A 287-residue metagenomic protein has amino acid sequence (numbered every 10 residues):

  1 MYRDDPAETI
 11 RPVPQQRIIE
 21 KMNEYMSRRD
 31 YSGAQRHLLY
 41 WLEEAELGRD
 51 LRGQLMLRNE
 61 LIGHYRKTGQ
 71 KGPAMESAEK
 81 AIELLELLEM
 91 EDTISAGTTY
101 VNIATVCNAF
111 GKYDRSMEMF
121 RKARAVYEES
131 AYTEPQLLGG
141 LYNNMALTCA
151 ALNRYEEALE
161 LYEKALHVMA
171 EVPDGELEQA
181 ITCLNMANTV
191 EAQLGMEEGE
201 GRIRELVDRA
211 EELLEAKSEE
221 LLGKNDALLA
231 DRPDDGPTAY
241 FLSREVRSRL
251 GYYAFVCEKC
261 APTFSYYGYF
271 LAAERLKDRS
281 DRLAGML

Functional and structural regions predicted by a protein language model:
Y2-D5, D30-A45, A78-E83, L206-A210: Amphipathic alpha-helices of TPR/Sel1-like and other helical repeat/solenoid scaffolds
D5-T9, L47-D50, L87-E91, E129-T133 (+4 more regions): Short coil/turn linkers that connect adjacent helices within long alpha-helical scaffolds, especially alpha-solenoid
Q16-L47, G63, K67: Alpha-helical segment of the N-proximal tetratricopeptide repeat
I19-S27, M56-K67, I94-A109, Q136-A151 (+2 more regions): Conserved alpha-helical positions within TPR/SEL1-like repeat arrays
Y31, L51, K71, Y113 (+3 more regions): TPR-repeat structural position
L42-E44, I82-L87, K122-E129, K164-E171 (+2 more regions): Amphipathic alpha-helical segments of tetratricopeptide repeats
S218-R247: Acidic, Ser/Thr- and Gly/Pro-rich intrinsically disordered linkers and low-complexity segments that flank or connect
